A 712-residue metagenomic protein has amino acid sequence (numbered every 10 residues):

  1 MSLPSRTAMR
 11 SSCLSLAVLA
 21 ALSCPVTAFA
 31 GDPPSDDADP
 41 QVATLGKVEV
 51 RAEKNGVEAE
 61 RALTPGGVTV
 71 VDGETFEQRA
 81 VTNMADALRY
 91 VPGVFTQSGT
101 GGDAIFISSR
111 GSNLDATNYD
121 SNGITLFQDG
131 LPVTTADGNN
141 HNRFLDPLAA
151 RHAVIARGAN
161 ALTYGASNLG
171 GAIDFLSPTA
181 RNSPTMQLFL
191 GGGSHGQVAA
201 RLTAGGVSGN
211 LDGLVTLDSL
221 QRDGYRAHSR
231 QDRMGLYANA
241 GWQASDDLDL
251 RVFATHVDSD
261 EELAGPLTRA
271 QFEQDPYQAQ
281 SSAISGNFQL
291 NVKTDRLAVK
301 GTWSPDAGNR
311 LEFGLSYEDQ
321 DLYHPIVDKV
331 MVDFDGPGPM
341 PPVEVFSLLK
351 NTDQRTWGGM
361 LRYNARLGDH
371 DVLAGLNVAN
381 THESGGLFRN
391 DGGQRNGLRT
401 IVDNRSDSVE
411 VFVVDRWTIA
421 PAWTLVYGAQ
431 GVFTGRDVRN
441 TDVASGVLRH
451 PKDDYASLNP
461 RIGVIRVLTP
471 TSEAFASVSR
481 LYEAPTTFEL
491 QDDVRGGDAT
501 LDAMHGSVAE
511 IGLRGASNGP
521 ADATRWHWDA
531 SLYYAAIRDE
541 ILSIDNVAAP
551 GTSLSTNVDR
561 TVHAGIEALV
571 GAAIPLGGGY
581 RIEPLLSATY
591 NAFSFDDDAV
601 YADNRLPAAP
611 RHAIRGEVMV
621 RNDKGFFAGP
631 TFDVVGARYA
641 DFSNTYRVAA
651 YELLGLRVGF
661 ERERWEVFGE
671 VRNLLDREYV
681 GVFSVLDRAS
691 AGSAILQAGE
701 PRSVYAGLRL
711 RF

Functional and structural regions predicted by a protein language model:
E60-R61, A85-L131: Extracytoplasmic beta-strand/coil segments of soluble accessory domains associated with Gram-negative outer-membrane
G123-I124, L131-R157: Short acidic/polar hinge/loop motifs at secondary-structure boundaries that mediate gating or recognition
T185-Q187, G192-Q221, R226-A264, F288-R310 (+3 more regions): Transmembrane beta-barrel wall of Gram-negative outer-membrane proteins
L202, L211, R310-D328, V467 (+5 more regions): Membrane-embedded beta-barrel scaffold of Gram-negative outer-membrane proteins
S245, L367-A379, V402-A535, A592 (+2 more regions): Structural signature of Gram-negative outer-membrane beta-barrels, strongest in the C-terminal barrel of TonB-dependent
D246-T255, F288-V443, S477, W526-L532 (+3 more regions): Face-selective signature of the C-terminal outer-membrane beta-barrel domain
A420-P421, L425, F433-T434, A521 (+3 more regions): Gram-negative outer-membrane beta-barrel transporters
Y482, Y533, V634-D641, F660-F712: C-terminal beta-signal and adjacent terminal beta-strands/loops of Gram-negative outer-membrane beta-barrel proteins
